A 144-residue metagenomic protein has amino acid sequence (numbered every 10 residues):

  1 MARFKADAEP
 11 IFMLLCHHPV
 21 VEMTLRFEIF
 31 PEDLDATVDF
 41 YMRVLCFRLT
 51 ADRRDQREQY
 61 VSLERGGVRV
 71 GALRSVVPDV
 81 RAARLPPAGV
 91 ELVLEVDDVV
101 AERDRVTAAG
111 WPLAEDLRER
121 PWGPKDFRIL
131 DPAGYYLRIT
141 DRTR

Functional and structural regions predicted by a protein language model:
M1-E9: Extreme N-terminal basic, low-complexity initiation segments that serve as generic localization/processing leaders
A8-V38, V90-L92, T140-R144: N-terminal beta-strand motif that seeds the catalytic metal site of vicinal oxygen chelate
L25, E58, P124-K125: Short loop/turn microsegments at loop-to-beta-strand junctions
E28-V70: Core segments of cupin and vicinal oxygen chelate
E32-D35, G89-Y136: Vicinal oxygen chelate
L63-G66, I129-P132, R142: Active-site beta-strand termini and strand-to-loop segments that position acidic
P78, P121-W122, R142-R144: A short acidic/small-residue loop/turn micro-motif
